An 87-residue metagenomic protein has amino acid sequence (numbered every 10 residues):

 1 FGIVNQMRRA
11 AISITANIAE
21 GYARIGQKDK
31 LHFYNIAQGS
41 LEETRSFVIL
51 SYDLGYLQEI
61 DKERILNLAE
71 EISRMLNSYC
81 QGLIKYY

Functional and structural regions predicted by a protein language model:
F1-Y87: Amphipathic alpha-helical assembly/interaction segments
